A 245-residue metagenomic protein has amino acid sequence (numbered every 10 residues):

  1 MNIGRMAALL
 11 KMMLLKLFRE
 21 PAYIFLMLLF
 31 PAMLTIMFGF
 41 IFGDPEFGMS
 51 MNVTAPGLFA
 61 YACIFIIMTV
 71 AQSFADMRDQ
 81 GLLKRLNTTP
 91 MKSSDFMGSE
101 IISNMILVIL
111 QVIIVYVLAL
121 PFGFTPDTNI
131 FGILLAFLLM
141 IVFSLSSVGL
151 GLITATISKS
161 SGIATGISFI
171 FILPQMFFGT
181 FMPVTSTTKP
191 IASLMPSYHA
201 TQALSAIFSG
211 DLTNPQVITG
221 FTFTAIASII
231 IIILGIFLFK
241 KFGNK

Functional and structural regions predicted by a protein language model:
M1-F30, Q80-G81, K245: Aromatic- and glycine-rich beta-strand/loop motifs that create alpha-glucan
I3-L9, F181-F221: Short hydrophobic, aromatic-rich alpha-helical segments embedded in or entering the lipid bilayer of multi-pass
K16-D44, M51-A71, V108-Q111, S168-F177 (+1 more regions): Hydrophobic alpha-helical transmembrane segments of multi-pass membrane transport/permease proteins
R19, Y23, N52, C63-M68 (+5 more regions): Short alpha-helical transmembrane interface motifs in multi-pass membrane proteins
M33, S50-P121: Hydrophobic alpha-helical transmembrane segments of multi-pass membrane transport proteins
M37-G39, Q202-K245: Alpha-helical transmembrane segments of multi-pass membrane transporters/translocases
M37-P45, A155-Y198: Transmembrane helix segments
S93, M97, I101-G166, L173 (+3 more regions): Alpha-helical transmembrane segments and their short interhelical loops
